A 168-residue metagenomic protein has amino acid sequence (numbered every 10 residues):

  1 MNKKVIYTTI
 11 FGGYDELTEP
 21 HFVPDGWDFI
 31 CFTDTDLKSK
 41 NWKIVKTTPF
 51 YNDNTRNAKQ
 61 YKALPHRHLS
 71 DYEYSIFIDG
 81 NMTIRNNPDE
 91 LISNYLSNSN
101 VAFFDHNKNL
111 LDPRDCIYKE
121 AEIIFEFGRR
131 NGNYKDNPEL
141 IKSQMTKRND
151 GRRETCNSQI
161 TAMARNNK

Functional and structural regions predicted by a protein language model:
M1-K168: Glycosyltransferase catalytic domains, chiefly GT-A lineage
